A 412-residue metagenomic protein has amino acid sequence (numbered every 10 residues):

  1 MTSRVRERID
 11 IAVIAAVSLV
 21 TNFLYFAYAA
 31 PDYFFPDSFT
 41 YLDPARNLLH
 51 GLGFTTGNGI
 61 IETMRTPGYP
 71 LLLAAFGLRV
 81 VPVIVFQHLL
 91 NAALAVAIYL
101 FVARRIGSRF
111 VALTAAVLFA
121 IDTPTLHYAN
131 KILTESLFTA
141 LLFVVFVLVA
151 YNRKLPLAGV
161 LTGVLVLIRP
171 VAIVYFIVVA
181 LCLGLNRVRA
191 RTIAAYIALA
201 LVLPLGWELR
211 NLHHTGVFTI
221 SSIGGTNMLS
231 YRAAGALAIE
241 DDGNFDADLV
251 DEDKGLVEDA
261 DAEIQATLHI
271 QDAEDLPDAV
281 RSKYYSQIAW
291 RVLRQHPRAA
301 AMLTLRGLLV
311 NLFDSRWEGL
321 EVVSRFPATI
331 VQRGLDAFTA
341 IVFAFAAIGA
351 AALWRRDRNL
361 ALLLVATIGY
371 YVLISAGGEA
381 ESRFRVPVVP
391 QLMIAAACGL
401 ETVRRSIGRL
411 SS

Functional and structural regions predicted by a protein language model:
I11-I14, A93-I121, T139-A140, R153-L157 (+1 more regions): Transmembrane-helix signature of polytopic, membrane-embedded enzymes that assemble or transfer cell-envelope glycans
A15-T21, A112-T123, H127, F143 (+2 more regions): Short helix- or helix-capping micro-motifs that position conserved polar/aromatic residues at function-defining sites
D37-H50, G59-V81, H88-L89, G307-L308: Short hydrophobic/aromatic helix or loop-helix immediately within or flanking a transmembrane segment in polytopic
P67-L71, L78-V96, L113, Y128 (+2 more regions): Loop-to-helix entry region of an early transmembrane alpha helix in multi-pass inner-membrane enzymes
L78-V85, E274, Y284-Y285, R291-L364: Membrane-interface anchor segments at the N-terminal boundary of transmembrane helices in multi-pass membrane enzymes
P82-I106, V144, A344-I348: Transmembrane-helix motifs of polytopic, lipid-linked glycan transferases
A97-F101, L137-A158, T162, V179 (+1 more regions): Specific aromatic-rich, kink-prone transmembrane helix
T215, T219-V310: Membrane-proximal stem/loop segments at transmembrane-domain junctions that anchor or position
